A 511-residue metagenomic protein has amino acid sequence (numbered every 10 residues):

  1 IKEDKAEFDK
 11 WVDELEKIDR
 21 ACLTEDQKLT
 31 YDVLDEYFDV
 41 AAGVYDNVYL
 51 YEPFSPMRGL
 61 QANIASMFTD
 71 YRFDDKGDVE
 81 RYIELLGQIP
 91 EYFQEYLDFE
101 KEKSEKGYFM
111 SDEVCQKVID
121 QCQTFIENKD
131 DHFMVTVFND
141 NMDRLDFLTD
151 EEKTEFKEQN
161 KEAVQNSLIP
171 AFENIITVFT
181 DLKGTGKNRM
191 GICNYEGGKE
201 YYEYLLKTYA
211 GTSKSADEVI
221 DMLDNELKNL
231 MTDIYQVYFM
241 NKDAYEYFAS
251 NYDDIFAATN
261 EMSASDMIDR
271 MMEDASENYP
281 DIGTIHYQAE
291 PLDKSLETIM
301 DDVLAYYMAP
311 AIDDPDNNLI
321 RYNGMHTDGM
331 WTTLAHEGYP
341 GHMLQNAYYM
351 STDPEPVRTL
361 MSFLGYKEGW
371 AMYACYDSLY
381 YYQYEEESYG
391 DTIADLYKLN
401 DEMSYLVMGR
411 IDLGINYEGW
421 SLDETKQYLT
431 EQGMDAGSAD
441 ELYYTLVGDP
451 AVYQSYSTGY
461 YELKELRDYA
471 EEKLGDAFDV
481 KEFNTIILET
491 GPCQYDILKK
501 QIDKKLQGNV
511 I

Functional and structural regions predicted by a protein language model:
I1-I511: N-terminal maturation segment of proteins
